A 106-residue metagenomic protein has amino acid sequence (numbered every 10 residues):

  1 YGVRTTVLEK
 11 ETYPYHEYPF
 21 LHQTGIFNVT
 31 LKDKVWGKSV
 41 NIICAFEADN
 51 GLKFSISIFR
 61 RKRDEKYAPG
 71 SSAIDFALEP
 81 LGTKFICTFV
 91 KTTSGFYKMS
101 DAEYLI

Functional and structural regions predicted by a protein language model:
Y1-I106: Short beta-rich binding modules
